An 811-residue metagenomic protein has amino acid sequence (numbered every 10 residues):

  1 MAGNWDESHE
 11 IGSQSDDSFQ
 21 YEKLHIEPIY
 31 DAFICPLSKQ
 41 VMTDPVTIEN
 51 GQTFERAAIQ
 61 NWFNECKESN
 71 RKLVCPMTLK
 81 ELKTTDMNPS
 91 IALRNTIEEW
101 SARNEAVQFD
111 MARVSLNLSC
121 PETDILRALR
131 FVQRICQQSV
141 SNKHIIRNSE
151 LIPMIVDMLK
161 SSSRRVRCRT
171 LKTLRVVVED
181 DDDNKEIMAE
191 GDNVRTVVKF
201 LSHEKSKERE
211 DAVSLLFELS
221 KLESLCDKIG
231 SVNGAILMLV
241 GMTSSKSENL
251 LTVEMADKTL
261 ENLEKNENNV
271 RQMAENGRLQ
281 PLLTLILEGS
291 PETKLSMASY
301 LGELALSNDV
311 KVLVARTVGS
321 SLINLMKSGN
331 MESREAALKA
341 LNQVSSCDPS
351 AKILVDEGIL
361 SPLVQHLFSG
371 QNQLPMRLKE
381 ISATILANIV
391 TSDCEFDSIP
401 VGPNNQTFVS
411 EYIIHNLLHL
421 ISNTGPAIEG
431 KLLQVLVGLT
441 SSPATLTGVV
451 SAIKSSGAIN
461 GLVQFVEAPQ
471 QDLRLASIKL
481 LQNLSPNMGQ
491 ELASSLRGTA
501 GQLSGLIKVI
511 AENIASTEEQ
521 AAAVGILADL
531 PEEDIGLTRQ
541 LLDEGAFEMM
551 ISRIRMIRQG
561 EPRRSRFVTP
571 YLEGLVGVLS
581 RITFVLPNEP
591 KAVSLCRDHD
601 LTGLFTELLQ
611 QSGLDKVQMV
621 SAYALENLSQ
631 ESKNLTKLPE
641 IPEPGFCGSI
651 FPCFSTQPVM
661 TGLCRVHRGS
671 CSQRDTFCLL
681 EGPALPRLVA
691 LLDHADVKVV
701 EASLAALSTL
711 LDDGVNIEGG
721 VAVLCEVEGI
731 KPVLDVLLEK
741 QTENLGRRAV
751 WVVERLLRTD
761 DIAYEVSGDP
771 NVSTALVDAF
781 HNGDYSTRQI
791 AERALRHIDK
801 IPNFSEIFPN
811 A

Functional and structural regions predicted by a protein language model:
M1-N184, A189, N193-S206, L215-K221 (+1 more regions): Replace "small metal-dependent catalytic modules" with "small catalytic or cofactor-binding modules
I29, L73, M77, C120-Q133 (+26 more regions): Alpha-helical solenoid repeats of the armadillo/HEAT superfamily in eukaryotic scaffolding/adaptor proteins
P36-L37, K185, R271, L285 (+9 more regions): Beta-strand elements of modular eukaryotic interaction domains
K83, I91-I97, S101, L628 (+1 more regions): Eukaryotic acidic, serine/proline-rich intrinsically disordered low-complexity regions that function as flexible
E98, R113-S119, P153-K160, R195-S202 (+19 more regions): HEAT/HEAT-like alpha-solenoid repeats
A106-F109, V401-P403, P562-R563: Intrinsically disordered, low-complexity Ser/Thr-rich linker and spacer segments in cell-wall-related proteins
Q138-S139, K143, D180-K185, L222-C226 (+15 more regions): Short, structured coil/turn linkers that connect adjacent secondary-structure elements
R147-I155, A189-V197, S231-M238, M255 (+18 more regions): Alpha-helical scaffold repeats of the Armadillo/HEAT/TPR superfamily
